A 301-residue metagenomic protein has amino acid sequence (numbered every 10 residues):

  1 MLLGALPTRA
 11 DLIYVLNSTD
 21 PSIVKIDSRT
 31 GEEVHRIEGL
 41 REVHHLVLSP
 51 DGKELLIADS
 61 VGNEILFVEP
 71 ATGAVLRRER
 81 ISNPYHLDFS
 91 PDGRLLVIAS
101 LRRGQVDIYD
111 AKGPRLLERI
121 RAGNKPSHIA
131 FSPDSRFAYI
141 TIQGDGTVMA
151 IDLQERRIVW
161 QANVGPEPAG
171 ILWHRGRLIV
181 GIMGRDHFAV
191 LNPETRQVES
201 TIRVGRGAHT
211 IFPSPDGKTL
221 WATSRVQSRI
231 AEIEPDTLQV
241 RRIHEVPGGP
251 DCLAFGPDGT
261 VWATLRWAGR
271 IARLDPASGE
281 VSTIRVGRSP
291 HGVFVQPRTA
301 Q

Functional and structural regions predicted by a protein language model:
M1-Q301: Predominantly soluble domains enriched in secretory-pathway, periplasmic, or organellar proteins
